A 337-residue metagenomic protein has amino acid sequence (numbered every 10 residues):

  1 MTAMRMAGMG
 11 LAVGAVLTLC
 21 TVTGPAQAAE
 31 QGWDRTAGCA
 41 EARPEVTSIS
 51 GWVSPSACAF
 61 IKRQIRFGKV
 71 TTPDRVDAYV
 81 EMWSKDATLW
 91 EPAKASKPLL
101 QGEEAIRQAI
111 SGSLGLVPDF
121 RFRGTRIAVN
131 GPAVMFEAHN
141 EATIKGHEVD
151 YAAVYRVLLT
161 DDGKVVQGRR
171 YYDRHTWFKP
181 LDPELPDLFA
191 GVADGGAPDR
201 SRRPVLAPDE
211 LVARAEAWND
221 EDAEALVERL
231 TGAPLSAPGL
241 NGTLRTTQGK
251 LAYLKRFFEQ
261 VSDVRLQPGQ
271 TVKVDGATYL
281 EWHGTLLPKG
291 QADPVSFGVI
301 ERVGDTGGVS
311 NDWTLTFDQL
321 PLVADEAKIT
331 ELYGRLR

Functional and structural regions predicted by a protein language model:
M1-L11: Bacterial N-terminal signal peptides that target proteins for export
G10-T21: Bacterial N-terminal signal peptides
C20-G32: C-terminal region of N-terminal signal peptides and the immediate post-cleavage residues of exported proteins
A29-E81, F178-E228, E331-R337: Short, low-complexity N-terminal intrinsically disordered segments enriched in polar/charged residues
G32-A37, A152-G191, G298-Y333: Short beta-strand edge/turn micro-motifs at domain boundaries
G51-C58, K62, D74-P132, A223-G276 (+1 more regions): A solvent-exposed, acidic/Ser-Thr-rich amphipathic alpha-helical stretch
I110, R121-I127, N140, A152-L159 (+3 more regions): Hydrophobic/aromatic beta-strand elements that line small-molecule binding cavities or substrate pockets in beta-rich
G115-L116, E141-D150, E259-Q260, T285-V295: Short, cysteine-centered beta-strand-loop-beta hairpins and adjacent loop/turn segments enriched in charged/polar
